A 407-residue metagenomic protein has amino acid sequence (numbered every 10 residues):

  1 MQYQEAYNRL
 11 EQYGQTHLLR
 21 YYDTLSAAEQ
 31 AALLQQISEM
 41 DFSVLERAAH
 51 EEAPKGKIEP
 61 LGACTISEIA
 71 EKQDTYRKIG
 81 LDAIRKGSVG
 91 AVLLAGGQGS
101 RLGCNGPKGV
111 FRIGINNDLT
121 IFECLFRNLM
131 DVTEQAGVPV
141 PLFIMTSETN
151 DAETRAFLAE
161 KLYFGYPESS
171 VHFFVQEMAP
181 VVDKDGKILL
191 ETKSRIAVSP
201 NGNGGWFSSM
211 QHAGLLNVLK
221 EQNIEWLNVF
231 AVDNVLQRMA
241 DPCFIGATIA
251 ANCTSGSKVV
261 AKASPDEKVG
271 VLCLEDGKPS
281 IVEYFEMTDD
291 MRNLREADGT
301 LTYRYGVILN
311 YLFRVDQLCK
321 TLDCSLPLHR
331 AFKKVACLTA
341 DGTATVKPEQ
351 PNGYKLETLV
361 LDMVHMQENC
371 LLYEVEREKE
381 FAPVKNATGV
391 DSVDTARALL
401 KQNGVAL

Functional and structural regions predicted by a protein language model:
Q2-Y3, N234: Hydrophobic, well-ordered secondary-structure segments that either form specific early membrane-associated helices used
Y3-H172, P180, L190-F207, L216-N217 (+3 more regions): N-terminal glycine-rich phosphate-binding loop and ensuing alpha1 helix
R85, V92, C104-P107, N116-E123 (+15 more regions): Conserved structured core elements
V92, F111, F143, H172-F174 (+4 more regions): Hydrophobic/aromatic beta-strand patches that form the interior of the parallel beta-sheet core in alpha/beta enzyme
A95, G114-N117, T146-T149, V175-M178 (+5 more regions): Short, flexible loop/turn elements at secondary-structure junctions
G103-G106, E153-A159, D183-I188, M239-C243 (+2 more regions): Short acidic, glycine/serine/threonine-rich loops at helix termini
Y163, E168-E267: Conserved beta-loop-beta/alpha segment of the NTase-like Rossmann-fold superfamily that binds/positions NTPs
N223-N228, L236-A240, I245-A406: Catalytic core of tubulin tyrosine ligase-like
